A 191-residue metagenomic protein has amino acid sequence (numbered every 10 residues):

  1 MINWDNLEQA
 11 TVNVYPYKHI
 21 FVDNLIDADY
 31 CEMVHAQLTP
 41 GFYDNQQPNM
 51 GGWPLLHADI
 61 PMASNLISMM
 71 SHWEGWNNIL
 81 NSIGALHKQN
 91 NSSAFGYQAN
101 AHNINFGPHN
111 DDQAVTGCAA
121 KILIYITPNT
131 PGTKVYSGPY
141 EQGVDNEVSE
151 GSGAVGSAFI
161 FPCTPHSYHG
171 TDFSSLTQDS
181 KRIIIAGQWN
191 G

Functional and structural regions predicted by a protein language model:
I2-A85: Non-heme Fe(II)/2-oxoglutarate
S68, W76-G191: Catalytic core of non-heme Fe(II) oxygenases with the double-stranded beta-helix
